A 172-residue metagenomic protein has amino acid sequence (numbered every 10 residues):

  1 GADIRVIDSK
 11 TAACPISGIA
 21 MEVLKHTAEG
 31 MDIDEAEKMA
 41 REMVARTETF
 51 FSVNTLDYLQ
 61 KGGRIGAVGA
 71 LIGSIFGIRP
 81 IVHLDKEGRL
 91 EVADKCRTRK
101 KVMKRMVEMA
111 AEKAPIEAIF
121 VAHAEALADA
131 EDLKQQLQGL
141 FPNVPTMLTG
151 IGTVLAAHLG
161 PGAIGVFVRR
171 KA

Functional and structural regions predicted by a protein language model:
G1-R5, T11-A172: Mixed-charge interfacial surface used for oligomerization/domain docking and macromolecular partner engagement
